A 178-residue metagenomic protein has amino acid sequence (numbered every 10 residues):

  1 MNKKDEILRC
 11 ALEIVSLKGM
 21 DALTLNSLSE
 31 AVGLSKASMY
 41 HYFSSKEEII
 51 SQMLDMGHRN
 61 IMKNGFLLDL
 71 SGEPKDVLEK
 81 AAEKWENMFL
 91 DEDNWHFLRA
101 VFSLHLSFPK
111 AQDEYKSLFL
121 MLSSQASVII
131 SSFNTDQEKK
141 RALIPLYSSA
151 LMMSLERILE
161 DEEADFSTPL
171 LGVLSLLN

Functional and structural regions predicted by a protein language model:
M1-K3: Short, Lys/Arg-enriched anionic-surface-contact patches
E6, C10, I14-E48, Q52: Helix-turn-helix
R9, K75-D91, W95, R99-A100 (+3 more regions): Amphipathic alpha-helical segments that line or abut small-molecule/effector binding pockets and mediate allosteric
C10-K18, N64, F97, V101 (+2 more regions): Solvent-exposed, amphipathic alpha-helical segments
M53-A81: Amphipathic alpha-helical linker/stalk segments
E79, K116, K140-S148: Short, well-structured alpha-helical segments
K84, V128-S132, A142-N178: C-terminal peripheral helix-coil segments that are non-catalytic and often amphipathic
F89-R99, F108-N134, T168-S175: Amphipathic alpha-helical packing segments from all-alpha helical-bundle domains
